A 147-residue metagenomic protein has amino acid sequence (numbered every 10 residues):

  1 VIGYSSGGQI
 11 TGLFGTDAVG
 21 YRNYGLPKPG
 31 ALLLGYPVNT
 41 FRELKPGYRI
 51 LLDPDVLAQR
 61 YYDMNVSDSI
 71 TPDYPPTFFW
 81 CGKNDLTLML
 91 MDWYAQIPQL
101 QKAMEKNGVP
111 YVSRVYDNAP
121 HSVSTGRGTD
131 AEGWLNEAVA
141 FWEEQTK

Functional and structural regions predicted by a protein language model:
V1-P46, Y61: Primarily recognizes the serine-hydrolase "nucleophile elbow" in alpha/beta-hydrolase and SGNH/GDSL folds
S5, V38, K83-D85, D117: Residue-level signal for short, function-critical loop segments
R22-L26, S67-T71, K147: Surface-exposed acidic, glycine-flexible loop patches that form ligand/cofactor-binding and adhesion interfaces
L26-G30, P72-T77, N107-V109: Short, proline-enriched alpha-helix->beta-strand connector loops that line the catalytic pocket of alpha/beta-hydrolase
I50-R60, K83-V112, A119: Active-site-adjacent alpha-helix of alpha/beta-hydrolase-fold enzymes
D55-S69, P75: Active-site nucleophile elbow and catalytic-triad environment of alpha/beta-hydrolase enzymes
F79-C81: Short beta-strand/loop motif that positions the catalytic acidic residue of the alpha/beta-hydrolase fold
P98-Q101, E105-K147: C-terminal catalytic histidine-bearing segment of alpha/beta-hydrolase fold enzymes
